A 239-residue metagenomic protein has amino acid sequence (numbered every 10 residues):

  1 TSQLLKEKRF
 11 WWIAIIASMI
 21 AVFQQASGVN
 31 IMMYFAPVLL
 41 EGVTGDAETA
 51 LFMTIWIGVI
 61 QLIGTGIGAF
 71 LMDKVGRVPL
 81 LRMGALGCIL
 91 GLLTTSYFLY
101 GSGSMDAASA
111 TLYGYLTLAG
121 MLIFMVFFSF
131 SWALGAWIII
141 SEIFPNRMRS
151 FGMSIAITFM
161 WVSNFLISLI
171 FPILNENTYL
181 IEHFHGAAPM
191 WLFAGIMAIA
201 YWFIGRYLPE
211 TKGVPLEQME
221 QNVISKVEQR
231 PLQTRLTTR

Functional and structural regions predicted by a protein language model:
T1-R239: Alpha-helical transmembrane bundle of multi-pass membrane proteins
